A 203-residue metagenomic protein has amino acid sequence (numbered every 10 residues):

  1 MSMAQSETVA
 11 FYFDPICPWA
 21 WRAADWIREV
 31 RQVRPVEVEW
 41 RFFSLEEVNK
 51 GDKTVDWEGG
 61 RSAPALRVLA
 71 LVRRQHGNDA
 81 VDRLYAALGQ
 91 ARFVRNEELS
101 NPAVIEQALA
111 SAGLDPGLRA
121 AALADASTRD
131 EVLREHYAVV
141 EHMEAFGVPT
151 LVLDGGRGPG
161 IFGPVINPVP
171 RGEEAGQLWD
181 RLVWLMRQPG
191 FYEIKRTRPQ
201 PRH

Functional and structural regions predicted by a protein language model:
M1-A4, W19: Basic, Lys/Arg-rich alpha-helical nucleic-acid-recognition elements, primarily the DNA-binding modules of transcription
A4-A10: Extreme N-terminal starter segment of soluble prokaryotic enzymes
F13, T54-V55, A91, L118 (+2 more regions): Residues at structural and domain junctions
P15, W21-I105, R181-L185, E193-H203: Structural alpha/beta surface segment adjacent to cysteine/selenocysteine redox centers across thiol/disulfide enzymes
W26-V30, P102-H203: C-terminal cap of thioredoxin/glutaredoxin-like
